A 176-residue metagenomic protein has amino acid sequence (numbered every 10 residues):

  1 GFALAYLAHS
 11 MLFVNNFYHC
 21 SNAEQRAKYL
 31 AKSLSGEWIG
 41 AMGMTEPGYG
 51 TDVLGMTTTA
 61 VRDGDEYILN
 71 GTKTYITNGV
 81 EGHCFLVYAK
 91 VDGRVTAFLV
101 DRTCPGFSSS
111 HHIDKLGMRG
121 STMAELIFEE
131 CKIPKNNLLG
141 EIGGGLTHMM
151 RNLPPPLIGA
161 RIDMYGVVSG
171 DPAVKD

Functional and structural regions predicted by a protein language model:
G1-E37, T77-C84, P155: Internal helix-loop-helix
C20-N22, D63-D65, K90-R94, R102-P105 (+1 more regions): Short loop segments at secondary-structure junctions
Y29, M56, T72-T74, S110-D114: Short beta-alpha junctions and helix-cap segments that line functional grooves
G36-M44: A short, Trp-centered hydrophobic/proline-enriched beta-strand micro-motif
G48-T51, Y75-N78, K90, K115-T122: Short Gly/Pro-enriched turn/cap motifs at secondary-structure boundaries
T58-V61: A structural signal for short hydrophobic beta-strand segments in well-ordered beta-sheet cores
E66, N70-S109: A short core secondary-structure module
S108-D176: Glycine-rich beta->alpha junctions and the first turn(s) of the following alpha-helix
